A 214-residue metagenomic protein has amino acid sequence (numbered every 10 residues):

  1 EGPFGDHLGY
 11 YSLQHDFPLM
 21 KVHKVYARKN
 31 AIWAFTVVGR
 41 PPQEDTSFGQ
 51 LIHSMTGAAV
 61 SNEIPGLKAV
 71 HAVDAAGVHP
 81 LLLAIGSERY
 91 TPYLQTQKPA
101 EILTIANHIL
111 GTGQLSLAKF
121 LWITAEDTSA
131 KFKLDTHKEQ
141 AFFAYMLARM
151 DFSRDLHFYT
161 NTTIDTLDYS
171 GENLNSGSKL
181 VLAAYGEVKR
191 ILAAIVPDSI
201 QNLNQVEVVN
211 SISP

Functional and structural regions predicted by a protein language model:
E1-P214: Charged, compositionally biased interaction regions
